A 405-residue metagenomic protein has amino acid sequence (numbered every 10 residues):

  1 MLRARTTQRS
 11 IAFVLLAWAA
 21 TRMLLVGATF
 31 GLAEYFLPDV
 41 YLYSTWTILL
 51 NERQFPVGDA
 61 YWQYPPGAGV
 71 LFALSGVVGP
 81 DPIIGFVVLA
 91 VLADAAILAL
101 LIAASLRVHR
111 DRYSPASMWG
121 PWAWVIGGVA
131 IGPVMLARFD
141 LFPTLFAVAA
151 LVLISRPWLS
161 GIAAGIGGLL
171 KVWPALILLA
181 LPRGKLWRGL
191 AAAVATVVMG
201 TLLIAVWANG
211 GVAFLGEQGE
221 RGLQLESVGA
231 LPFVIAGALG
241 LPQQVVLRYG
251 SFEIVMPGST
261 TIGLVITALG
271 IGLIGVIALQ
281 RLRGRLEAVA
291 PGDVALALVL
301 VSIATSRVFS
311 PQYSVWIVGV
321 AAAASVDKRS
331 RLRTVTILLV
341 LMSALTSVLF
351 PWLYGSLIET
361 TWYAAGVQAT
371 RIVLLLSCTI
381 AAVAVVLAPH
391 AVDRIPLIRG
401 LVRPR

Functional and structural regions predicted by a protein language model:
M1-E217, G263-R405: Multi-pass membrane glycosyltransferase architecture that uses lipid-linked
G210-I266: Periplasmic/ER-lumenal interhelical loops and adjacent helix-loop junctions in multi-pass membrane proteins
